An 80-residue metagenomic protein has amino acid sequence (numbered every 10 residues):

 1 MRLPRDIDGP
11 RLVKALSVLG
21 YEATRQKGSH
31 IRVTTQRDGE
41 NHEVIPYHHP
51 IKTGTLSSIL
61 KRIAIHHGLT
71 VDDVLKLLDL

Functional and structural regions predicted by a protein language model:
M1-K27: N-terminal first-folded block
P4, P10, N41-H42, L56 (+1 more regions): Low-complexity, intrinsically disordered short peptide segments enriched in small/polar/basic residues
A23-S57: A short, structured beta-strand/loop element
K52-L80: C-terminal structural segments of small proteins and small subunits
